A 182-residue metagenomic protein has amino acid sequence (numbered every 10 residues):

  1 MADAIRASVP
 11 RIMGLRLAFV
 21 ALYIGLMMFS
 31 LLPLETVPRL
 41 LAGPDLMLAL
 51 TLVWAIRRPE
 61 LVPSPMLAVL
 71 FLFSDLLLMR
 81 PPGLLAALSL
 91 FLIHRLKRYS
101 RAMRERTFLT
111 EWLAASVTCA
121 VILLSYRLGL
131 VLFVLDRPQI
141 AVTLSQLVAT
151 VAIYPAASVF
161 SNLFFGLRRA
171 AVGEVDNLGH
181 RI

Functional and structural regions predicted by a protein language model:
M1-I182: Terminal, non-globular segments
